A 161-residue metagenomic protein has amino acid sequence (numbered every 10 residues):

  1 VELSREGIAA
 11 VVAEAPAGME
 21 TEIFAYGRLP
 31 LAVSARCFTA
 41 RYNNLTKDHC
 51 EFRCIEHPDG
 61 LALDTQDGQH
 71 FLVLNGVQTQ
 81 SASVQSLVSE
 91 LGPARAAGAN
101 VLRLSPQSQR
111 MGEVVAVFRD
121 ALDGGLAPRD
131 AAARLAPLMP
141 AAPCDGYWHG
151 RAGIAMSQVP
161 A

Functional and structural regions predicted by a protein language model:
E2-A161: Active-site pocket-lining/capping segments in soluble small-molecule metabolic enzymes
